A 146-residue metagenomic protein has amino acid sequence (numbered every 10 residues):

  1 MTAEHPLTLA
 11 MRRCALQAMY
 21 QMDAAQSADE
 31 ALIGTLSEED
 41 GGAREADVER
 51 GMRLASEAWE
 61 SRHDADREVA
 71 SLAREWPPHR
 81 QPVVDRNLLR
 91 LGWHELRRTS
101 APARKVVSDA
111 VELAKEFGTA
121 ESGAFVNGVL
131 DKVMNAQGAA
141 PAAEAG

Functional and structural regions predicted by a protein language model:
M1-G146: N-terminal interaction/assembly modules
